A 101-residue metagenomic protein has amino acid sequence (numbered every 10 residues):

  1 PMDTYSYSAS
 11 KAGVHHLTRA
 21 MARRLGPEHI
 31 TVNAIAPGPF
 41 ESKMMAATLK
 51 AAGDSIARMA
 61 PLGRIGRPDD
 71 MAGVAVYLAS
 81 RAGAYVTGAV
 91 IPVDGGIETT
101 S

Functional and structural regions predicted by a protein language model:
P1-S6, A20, H29: Conserved catalytic loop/helix region of short-chain dehydrogenase/reductase
M2-D3, P27, P37-A60, D70 (+1 more regions): A glycine/serine/threonine-rich, flexible loop-to-helix segment that serves as the NAD(P) cofactor-binding "lid"
D3, Y7, H15, V90: Catalytic tyrosine of NAD(P)H-dependent dehydrogenase/reductases that use a Tyr as the general acid/base
S10, T18: Active-site helix of classical SDR
R23-P27, A84: Alpha-helical segment proximal to the catalytic Tyr-Lys
T31-E41, A79, P92-D94: Conserved SDR Rossmann-fold cofactor-binding beta-strand/turn motif
A60-M71, A82: A conserved structural motif in NAD(P)-dependent oxidoreductases
V76, T87-S101: Short C-terminal tail/terminal secondary-structure segment of NAD(P)H-dependent dehydrogenase/reductase domains
